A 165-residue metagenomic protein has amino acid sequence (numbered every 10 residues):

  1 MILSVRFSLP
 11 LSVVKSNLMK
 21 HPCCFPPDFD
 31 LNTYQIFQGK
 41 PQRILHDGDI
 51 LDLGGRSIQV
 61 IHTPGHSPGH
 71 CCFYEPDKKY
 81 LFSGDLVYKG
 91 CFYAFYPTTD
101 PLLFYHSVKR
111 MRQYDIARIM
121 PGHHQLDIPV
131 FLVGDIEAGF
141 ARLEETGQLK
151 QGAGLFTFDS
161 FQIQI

Functional and structural regions predicted by a protein language model:
M1-D52, R142: Active-site HxH/HxHxD metal-binding segment of metal-dependent hydrolases
R43, L51, Y93-A94, G154-F156: Flexible, active-site-adjacent loop/turn segments at secondary-structure boundaries
S57-L143: Metallo-beta-lactamase
L149-I165: C-terminal regulatory/interaction regions
